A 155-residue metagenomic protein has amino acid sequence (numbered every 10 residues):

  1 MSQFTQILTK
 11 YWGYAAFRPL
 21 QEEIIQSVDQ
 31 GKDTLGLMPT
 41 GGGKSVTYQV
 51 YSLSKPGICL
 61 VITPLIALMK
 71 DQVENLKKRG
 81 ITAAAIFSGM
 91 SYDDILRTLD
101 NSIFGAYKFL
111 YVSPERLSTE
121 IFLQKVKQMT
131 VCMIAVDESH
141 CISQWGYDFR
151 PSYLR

Functional and structural regions predicted by a protein language model:
M1-P39: Conserved pre-motif I regulatory segment
G31-V50, L60-L65: Walker A/P-loop
D33-L35, I58-L60, K108-F109, M133: Residue-level preference for the first positions of well-ordered beta-strands
G42, Q49, M90-M133, C141-Y147: Conserved helix/coil segment N-terminal to the catalytic DExD/H
V46, G57-R79, A84-M90, D94 (+1 more regions): Conserved Walker A/P-loop ATP-binding site and its immediately adjacent core in helicase/helicase-like ATPase domains
D137: Walker B catalytic carboxylates
Y147-R155: Substrate-gripping "pore-loop 1 plus following alpha2 helix"
